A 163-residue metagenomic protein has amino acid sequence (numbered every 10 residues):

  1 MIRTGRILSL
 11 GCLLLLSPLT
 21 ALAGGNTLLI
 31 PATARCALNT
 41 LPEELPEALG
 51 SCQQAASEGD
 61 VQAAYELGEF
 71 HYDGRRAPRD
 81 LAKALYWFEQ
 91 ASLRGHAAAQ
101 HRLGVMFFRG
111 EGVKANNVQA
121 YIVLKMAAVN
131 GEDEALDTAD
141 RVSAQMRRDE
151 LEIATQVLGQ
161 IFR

Functional and structural regions predicted by a protein language model:
S9-P18: Bacterial N-terminal signal peptides
A21-Q54: N-terminal leader/linker segments that initiate helical-solenoid repeat arrays
L29-A37, E66-D73, R102-R109, D140-Q145: Hydrophobic face of amphipathic alpha-helices that form TPR/SEL1-like repeat modules and related alpha-solenoid
N39, E44, C52, S57-D60 (+6 more regions): Short helix-capping/linker turns of helical repeat alpha-solenoids
L41-G50, P78-W87, K114-V123, D149-I153: Structural signature of tandem alpha-helical TPR/SEL1-like repeats, specifically the intra-repeat loop/turn
A63, A99, A135-D137: TPR alpha-solenoid repeat register
E134-R163: Terminal, low-structured helical/coil segments at or just beyond the last alpha-helical repeat
